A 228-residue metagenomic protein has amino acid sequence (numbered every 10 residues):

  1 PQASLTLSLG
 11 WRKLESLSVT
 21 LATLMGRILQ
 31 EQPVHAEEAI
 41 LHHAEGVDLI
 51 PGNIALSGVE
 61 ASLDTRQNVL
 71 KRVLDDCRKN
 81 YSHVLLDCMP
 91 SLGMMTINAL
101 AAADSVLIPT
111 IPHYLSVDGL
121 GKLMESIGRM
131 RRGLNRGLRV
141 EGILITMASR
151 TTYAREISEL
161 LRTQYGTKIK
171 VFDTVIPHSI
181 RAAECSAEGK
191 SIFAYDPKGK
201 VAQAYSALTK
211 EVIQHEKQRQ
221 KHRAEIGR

Functional and structural regions predicted by a protein language model:
P1-R228: P-loop NTP-binding core
